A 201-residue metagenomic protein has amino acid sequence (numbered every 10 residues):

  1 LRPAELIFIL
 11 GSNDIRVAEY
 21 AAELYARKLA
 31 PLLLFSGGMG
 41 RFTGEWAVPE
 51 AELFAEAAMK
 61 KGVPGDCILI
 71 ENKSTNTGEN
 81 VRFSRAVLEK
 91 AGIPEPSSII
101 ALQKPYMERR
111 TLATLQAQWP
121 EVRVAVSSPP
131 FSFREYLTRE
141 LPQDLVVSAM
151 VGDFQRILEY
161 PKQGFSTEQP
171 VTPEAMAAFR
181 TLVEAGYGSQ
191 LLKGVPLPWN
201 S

Functional and structural regions predicted by a protein language model:
L1-M150, N200-S201: A structural signal for short, hydrophobic/glycine-enriched beta-strand patches
E140-N200: A conserved mid-domain beta-alpha-beta active-site/ligand-binding segment of alpha/beta enzyme cores
